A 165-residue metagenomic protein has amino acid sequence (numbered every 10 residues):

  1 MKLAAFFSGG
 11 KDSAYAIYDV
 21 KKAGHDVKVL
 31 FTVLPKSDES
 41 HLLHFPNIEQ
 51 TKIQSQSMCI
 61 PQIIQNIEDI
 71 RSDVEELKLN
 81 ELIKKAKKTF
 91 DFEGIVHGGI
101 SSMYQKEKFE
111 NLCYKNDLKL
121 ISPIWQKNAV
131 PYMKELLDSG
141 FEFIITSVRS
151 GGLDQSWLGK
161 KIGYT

Functional and structural regions predicted by a protein language model:
M1-T165: Nucleotide-activated chemistry modules centered on ATP-dependent adenylation/adenylyltransferase
